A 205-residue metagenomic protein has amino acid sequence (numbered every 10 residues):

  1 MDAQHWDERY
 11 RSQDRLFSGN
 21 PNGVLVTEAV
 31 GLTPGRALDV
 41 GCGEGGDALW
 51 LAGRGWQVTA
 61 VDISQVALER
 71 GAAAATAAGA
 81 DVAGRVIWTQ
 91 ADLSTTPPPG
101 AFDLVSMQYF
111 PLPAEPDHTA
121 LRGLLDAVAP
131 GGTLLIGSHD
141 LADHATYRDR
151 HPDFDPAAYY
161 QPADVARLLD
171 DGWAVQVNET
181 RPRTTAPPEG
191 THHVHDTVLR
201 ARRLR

Functional and structural regions predicted by a protein language model:
M1-L32, A142: Conserved class I S-adenosyl-L-methionine
G35-G43: Conserved class I S-adenosyl-L-methionine
E44-S94: Class I SAM-dependent methyltransferase SAM/SAH-binding core
T96-L104: A short acidic, Gly/Pro-enriched loop at the edge of an enzyme's catalytic core that lines a small-molecule cofactor
D103-D117: A short SAM/SAH-binding and catalytic strip from SAM-dependent methyltransferases
H118-P130: A short glycine-rich, Lys/Arg-flanked "PGG" loop and its adjoining helix->strand segment in the class I
G131-H139: Conserved beta-strand signature within the Rossmann-like core of class I S-adenosyl-L-methionine
P156-G172, V177-N178: Short alpha-helix
